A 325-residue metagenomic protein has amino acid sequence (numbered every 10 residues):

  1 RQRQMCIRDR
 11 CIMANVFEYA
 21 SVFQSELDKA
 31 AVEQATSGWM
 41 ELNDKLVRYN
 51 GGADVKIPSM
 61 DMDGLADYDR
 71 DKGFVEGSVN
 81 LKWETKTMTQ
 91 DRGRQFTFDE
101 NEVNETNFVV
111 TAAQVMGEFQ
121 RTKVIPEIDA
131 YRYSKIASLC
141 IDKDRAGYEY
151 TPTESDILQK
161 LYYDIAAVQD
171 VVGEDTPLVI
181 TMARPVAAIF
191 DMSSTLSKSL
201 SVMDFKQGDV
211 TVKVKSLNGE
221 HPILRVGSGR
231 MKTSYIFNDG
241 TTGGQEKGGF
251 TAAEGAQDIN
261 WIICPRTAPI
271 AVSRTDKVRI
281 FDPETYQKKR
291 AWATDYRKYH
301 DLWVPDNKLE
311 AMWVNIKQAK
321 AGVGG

Functional and structural regions predicted by a protein language model:
R1-I7: Short, small-residue-biased leader/transition segments that mark boundaries at the very start of proteins
I12-K86, E310-G324: N-terminal "assembly arms/tails" that initiate or stabilize quaternary assembly in self-assembling proteins
V16, A20-S21, A35, N50-G51 (+6 more regions): Signature of extracytoplasmic/envelope-associated structural regions
I57, L81-R145, K160, D170-R184 (+2 more regions): Long, contiguous amphipathic alpha-helices that act as assembly "spine/axial" helices in icosahedral shell and virion
L65-Y68, I189-M192, W303-P305: Short helix/loop capping segments that flank catalytic or ligand/cofactor-binding pockets
D142-K213: Extended, solvent-exposed, turn-rich assembly/linker loops in the middle of proteins
V212-T241: A conserved mid-domain beta-alpha-beta active-site/ligand-binding segment of alpha/beta enzyme cores
K247-G248, A252-A253, I259-N260, C264-G325: Extended, compositionally biased alpha-helical segments that mediate assembly or anchoring
